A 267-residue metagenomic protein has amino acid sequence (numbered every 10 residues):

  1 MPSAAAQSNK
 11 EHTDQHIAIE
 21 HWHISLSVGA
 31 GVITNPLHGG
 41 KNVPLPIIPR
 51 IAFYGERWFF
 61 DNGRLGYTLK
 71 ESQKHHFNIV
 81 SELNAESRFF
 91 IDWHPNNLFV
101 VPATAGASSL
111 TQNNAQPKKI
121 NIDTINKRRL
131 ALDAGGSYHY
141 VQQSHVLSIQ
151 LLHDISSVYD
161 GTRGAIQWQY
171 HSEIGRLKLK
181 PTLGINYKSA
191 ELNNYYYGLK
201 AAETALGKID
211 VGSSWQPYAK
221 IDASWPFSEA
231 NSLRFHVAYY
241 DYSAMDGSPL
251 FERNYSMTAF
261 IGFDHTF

Functional and structural regions predicted by a protein language model:
M1-E20: Cleavable N-terminal export/targeting peptides
H21, I33, P44, R129-A131 (+3 more regions): Membrane-spanning beta-strands of outer-membrane beta-barrel proteins
H23, G63-Q169, E173, L192-V211: Outer-membrane pore/translocation modules
V28-A30, P49-G55, L65-L69, A134-Y140 (+5 more regions): Residues on the lipid-exposed face of transmembrane beta-strands in outer-membrane beta-barrel proteins
A30-P36, G55-R57, S81-S87, Q142-S144 (+5 more regions): Transmembrane beta-strands of outer-membrane beta-barrel pores
T34-I47, N96-L98, I122, G247: Surface-exposed strand-loop-strand hairpins of Gram-negative outer-membrane beta-barrel proteins
R57-F60, H75, S144-L147, R176-L179 (+1 more regions): Repeated loop/turn-to-beta-strand initiation elements of outer-membrane beta-barrel proteins
S224-F267: Predominantly the C-terminal beta-signal and adjacent terminal strand-loop region of outer-membrane beta-barrel
